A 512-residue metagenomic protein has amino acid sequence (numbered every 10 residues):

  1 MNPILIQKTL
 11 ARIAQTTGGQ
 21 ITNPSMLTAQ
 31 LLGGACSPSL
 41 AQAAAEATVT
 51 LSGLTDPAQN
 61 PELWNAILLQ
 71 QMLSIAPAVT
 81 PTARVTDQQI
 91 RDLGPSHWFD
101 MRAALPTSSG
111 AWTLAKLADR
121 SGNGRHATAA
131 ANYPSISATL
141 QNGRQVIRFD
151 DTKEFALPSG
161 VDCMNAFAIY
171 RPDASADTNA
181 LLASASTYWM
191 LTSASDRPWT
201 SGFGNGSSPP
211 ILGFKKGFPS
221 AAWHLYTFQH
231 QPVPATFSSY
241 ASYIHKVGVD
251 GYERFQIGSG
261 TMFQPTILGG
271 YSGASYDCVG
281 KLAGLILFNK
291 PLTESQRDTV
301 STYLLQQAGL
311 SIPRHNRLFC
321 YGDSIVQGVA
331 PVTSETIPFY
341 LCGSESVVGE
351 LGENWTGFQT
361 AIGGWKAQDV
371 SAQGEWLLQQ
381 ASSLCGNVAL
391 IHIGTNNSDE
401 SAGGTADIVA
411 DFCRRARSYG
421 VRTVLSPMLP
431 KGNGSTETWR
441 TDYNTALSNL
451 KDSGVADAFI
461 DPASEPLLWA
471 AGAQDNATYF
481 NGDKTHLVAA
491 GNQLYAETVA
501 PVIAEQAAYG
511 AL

Functional and structural regions predicted by a protein language model:
N65, Q71-H126, K281, V300-R314: GGW-centered surface loops in extracellular recognition modules
T82-R91, R148-F167, P210-F218, S272-G273: Short surface loop/edge beta-strand patches of beta-sandwich-type extracellular domains that form ligand-contact sites
R120-T152, A166-T178, S184-G260, L287: Extracellular glycan-interaction surfaces
G204, I257, T261-L292: Extracellular glycan-interaction patches encoded by glycine-rich segments
I312-A361, E375-S383: Serine-esterase "nucleophile elbow" of acetyl-processing enzymes
A330-P331, Q368-D407, M428-G432: Oxyanion-hole/transition-state-stabilizing segment in secreted/luminal serine hydrolases and related acyltransferases
H392-S398, F412-Y443: Active-site segments of SGNH/GDSL-like serine hydrolases that catalyze O-acetyl group transfer/hydrolysis on lipids
K431-L512: Catalytic His-Asp segment of secreted/periplasmic serine-dependent ester chemistry enzymes
